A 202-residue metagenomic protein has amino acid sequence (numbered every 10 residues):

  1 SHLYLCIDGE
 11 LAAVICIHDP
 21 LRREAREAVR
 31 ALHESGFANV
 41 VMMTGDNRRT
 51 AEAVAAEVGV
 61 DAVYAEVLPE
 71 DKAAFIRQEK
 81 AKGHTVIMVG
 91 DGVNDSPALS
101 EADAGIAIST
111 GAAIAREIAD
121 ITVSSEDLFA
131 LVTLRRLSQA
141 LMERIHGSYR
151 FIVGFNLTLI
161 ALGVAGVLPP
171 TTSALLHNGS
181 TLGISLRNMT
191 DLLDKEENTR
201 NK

Functional and structural regions predicted by a protein language model:
S1-N94, S100-A104, R136-Q139, E197-K202: Cytosolic catalytic headpiece
G36-F37, V58, A62, N94-A104 (+2 more regions): Membrane-embedded alpha-helical bundles of multi-pass transporters
